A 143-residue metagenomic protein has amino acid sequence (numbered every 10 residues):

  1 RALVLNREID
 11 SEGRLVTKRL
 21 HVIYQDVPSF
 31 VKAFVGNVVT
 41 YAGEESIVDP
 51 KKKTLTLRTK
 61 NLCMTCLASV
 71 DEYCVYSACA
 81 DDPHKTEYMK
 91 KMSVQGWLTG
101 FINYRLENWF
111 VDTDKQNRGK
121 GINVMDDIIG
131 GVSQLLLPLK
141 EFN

Functional and structural regions predicted by a protein language model:
R1-Q25: Hydrophobic ligand-binding cavity/cleft-lining segments
N6-D10, A33-N37, V48-N143: Terminal "cap-and-tail" regions of soluble proteins that handle hydrophobic small molecules
R19-V31, V38, A42: Eukaryotic helix-linker segments that join adjacent hydrophobic helices
